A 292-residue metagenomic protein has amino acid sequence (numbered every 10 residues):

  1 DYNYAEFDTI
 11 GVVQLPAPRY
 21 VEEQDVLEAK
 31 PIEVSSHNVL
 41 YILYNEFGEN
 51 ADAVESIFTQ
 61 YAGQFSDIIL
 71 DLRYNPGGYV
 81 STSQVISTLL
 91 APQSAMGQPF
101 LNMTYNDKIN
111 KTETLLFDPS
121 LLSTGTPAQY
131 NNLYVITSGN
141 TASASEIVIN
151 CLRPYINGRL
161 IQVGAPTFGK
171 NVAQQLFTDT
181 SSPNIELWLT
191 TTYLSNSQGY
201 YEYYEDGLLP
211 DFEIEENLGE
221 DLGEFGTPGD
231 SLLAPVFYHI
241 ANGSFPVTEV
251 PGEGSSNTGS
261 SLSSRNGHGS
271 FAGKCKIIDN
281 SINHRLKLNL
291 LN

Functional and structural regions predicted by a protein language model:
D1-F65: C-terminal, low-ordered peptide segments at domain boundaries
V39-I42, E46-E49, A53-S56, Q64-D67 (+1 more regions): C-terminal "post-core" interaction segments
L70: P-loop NTPase catalytic core of nucleic-acid-dependent motor ATPases
R73: Short strand-turn motif at the edge of the Rossmann-like AdoMet-binding core
